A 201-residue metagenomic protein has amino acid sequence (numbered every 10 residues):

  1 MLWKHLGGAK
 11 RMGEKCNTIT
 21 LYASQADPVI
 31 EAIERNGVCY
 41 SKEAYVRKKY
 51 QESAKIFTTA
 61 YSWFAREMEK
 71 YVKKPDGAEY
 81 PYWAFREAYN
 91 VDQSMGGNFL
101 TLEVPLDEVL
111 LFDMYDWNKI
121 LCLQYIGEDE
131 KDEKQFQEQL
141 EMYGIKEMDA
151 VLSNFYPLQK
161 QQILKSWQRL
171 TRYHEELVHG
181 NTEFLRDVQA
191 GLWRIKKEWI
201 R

Functional and structural regions predicted by a protein language model:
H5-K55, A78-Y80, N90-N98, V104-R201: Conserved NAD+-utilizing ADP-ribose enzyme module
E52-G77: Short alpha-helix boundary/capping and kink motifs at helix termini
E87: Divalent-cation-assisted or electrostatically stabilized phosphate/pyrophosphate-binding catalytic cores
